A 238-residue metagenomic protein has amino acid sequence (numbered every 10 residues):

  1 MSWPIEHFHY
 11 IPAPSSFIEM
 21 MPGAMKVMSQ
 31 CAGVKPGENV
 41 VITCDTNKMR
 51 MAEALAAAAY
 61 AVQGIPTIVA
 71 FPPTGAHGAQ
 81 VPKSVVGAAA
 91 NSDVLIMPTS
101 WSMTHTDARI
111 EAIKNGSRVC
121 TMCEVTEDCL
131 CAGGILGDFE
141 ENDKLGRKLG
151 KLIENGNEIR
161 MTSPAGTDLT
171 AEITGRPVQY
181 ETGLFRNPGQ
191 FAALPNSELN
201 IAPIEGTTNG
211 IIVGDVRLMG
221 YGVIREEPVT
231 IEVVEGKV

Functional and structural regions predicted by a protein language model:
M1-V234: Active-site bordering "gate/hinge" segments that shape substrate access to catalytic or cofactor-binding pockets
